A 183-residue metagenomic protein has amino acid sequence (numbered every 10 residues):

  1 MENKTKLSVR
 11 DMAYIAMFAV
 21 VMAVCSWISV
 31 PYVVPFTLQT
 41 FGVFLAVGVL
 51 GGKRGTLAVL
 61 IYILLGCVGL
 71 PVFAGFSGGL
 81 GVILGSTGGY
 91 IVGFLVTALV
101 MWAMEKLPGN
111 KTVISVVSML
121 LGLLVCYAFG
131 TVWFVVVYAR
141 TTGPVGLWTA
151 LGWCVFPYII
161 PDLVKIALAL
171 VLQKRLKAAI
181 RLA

Functional and structural regions predicted by a protein language model:
M1-A58, V68: Hydrophobic transmembrane alpha-helices
E2, M17, V24, L80-A128: Short helix-perturbing small/polar motifs within transmembrane alpha-helices
K6-L7, Y32-T37, L80-G89, V116-V117 (+1 more regions): Interfacial loop-to-helix junctions that mark the boundaries of transmembrane helices in multi-pass membrane
M12-M17, F41, L45, G55-I61 (+6 more regions): Hydrophobic alpha-helical transmembrane segments
M22, S26, A58, G66 (+6 more regions): Alpha-helical transmembrane segments of multipass membrane proteins
S26-P35, I63-T97: Interfacial aromatic-anchored transmembrane helix boundaries in multi-pass membrane proteins
V49-K53, V100-P108, R175-K177: Structural signal for the C-terminal ends of transmembrane alpha-helices and the immediately following loop
F76, N110-A183: Membrane-embedded alpha-helical hairpins and interfacial helices in multi-pass inner-membrane proteins
